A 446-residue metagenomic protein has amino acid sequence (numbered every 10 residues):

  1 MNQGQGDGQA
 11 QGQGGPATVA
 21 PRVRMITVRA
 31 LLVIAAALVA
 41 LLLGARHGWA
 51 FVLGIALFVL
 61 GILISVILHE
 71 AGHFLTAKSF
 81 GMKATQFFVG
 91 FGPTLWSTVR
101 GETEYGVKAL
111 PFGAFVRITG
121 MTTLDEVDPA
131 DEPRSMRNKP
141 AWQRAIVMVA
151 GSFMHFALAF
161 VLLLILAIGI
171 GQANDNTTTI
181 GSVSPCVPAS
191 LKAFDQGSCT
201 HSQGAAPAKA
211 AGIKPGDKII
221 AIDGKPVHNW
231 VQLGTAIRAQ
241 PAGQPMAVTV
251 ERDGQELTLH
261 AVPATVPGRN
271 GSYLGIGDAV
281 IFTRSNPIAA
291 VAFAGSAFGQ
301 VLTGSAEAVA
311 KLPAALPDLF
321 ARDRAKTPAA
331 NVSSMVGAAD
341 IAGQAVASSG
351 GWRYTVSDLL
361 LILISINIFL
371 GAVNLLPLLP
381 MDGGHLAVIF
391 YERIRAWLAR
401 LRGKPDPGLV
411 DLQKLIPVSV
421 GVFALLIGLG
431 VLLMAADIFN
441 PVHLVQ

Functional and structural regions predicted by a protein language model:
N2-D7, G12-G14, A50-A130, L370-R400: Small-residue-rich helix-interface/hinge motifs
N2-G48, V52: Topogenic membrane-insertion module of multi-pass membrane proteins
G12-V19, R134-S135, K139-A141, S182-A189 (+3 more regions): Functional transmembrane alpha-helices
V33-G81, S333-S365, D437, Q446: Long, highly hydrophobic alpha-helical transmembrane signal-anchor segments
I67-L68, S79, F112-S190, P417-G421: Internal alpha-helical transmembrane segments
H69, V107, A208, G216-I219 (+9 more regions): Terminal peptide-recognition signature
G197-T200, A205-V231: Conserved PDZ fold ligand-binding element
K214, I220-I222, G234-G277: PDZ-domain C-terminal substructure recognizer with occasional recognition of PDZ-binding tails
